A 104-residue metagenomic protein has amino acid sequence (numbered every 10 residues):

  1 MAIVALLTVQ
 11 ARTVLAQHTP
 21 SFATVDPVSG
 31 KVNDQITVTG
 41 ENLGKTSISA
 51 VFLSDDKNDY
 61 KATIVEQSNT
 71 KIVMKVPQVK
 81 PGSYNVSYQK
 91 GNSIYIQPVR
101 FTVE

Functional and structural regions predicted by a protein language model:
M1-T8: Bacterial N-terminal signal peptides
V9-S49, Y60, S93-E104: Beta-strand/beta-sandwich contexts
G40, D55, V76: Residues on the solvent-exposed faces and adjacent turns of beta-rich solenoids used to engage binding targets
D55-K61: Short, solvent-exposed loop/linker segments at beta-strand-coil boundaries, enriched for Pro/Gly and Ser/Thr
T63-S68: Short beta-strand segments within Ig-like beta-sandwich modules, predominantly Fibronectin type-III
T70-M74: Short strand-edge motifs at loop-to-beta-strand transitions and within beta-strands of extracellular beta-rich domains
P77-S83: Surface-exposed, short loops/turns at beta-strand junctions within beta-sandwich domains
Y88-K90: Conserved structural position at the C-terminal beta-strand of extracellular beta-sandwich adhesion modules
